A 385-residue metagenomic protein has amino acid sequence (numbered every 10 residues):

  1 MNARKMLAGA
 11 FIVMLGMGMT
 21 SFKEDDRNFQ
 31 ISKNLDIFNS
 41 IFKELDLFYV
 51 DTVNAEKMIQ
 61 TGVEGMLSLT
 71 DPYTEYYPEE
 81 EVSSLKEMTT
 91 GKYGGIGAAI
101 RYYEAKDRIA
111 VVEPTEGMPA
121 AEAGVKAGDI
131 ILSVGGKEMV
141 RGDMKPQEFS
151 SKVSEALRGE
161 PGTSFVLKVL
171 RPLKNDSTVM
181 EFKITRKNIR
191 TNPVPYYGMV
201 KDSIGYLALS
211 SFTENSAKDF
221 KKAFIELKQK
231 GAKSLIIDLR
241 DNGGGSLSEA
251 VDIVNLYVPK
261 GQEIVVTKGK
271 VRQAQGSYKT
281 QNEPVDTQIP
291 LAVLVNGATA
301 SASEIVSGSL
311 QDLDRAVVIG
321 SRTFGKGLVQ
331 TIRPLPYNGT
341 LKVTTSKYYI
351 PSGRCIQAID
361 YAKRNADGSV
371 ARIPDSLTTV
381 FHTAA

Functional and structural regions predicted by a protein language model:
M1-N28: Bacterial Sec-dependent N-terminal signal peptides
M19-N34, F38, F42-A55, A110-E113 (+3 more regions): Cleft-lining beta-strand/loop regions that shape enzyme active-site pockets
V50-S84: N-terminal, post-signal-peptide region of Sec/Tat-exported proteins
Y73-A110: PDZ/PDZ-like peptide-tail recognition elements
R101, K168-P172, Y349: A generic structural motif
G128-I130: Structural motif
L132-S133, V317, K342, Q357: Hydrophobic beta-strand signal
P351-A385: Conserved functional hotspot residues or short segments at active or partner-binding sites across diverse domains
